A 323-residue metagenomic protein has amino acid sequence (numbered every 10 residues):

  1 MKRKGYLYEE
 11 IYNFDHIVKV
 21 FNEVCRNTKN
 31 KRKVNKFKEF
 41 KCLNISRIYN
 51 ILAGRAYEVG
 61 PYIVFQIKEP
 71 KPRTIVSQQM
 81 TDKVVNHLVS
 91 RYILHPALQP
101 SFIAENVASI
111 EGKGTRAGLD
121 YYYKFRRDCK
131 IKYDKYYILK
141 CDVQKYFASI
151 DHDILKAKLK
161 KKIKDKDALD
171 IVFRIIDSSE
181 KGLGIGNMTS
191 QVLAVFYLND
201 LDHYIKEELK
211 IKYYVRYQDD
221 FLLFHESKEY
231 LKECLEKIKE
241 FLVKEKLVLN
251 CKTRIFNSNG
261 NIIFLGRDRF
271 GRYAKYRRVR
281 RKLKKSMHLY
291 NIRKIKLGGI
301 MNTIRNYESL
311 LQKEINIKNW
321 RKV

Functional and structural regions predicted by a protein language model:
M1-S46: Non-catalytic, polymerase-adjacent accessory regions of viral genome-replication enzymes
K2, L52, Q78-Q79, K83 (+5 more regions): Right-hand nucleic-acid polymerase module
R3-L7, S90-C141, K145-A148: Active-site-proximal segment of RNA-dependent polymerases
E23-K36, F65-V76, I103-A104: Glycine-/proline-rich flexible loop or hinge segments
N44, I51, Y123-Q218, L222-K237 (+3 more regions): Conserved polymerase palm-domain catalytic core
N50-K71, V84, D165-S178: Reverse-transcriptase-like RNA-dependent polymerase core
P72-I103, E180-E207: Conserved pre-motif C helix in the palm subdomain of viral-like polymerases
